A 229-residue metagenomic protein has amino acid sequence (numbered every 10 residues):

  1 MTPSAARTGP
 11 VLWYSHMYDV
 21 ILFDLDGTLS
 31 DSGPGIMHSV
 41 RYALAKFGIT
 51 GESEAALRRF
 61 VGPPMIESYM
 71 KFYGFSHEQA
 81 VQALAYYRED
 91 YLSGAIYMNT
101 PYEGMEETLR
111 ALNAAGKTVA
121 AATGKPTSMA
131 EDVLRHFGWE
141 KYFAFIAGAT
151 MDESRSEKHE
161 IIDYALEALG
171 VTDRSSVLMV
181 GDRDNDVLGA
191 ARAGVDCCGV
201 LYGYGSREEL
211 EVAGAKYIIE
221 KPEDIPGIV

Functional and structural regions predicted by a protein language model:
W13-R59, Y73: Active-site neighborhood of HAD-like aspartate-dependent phosphohydrolases
T28, V40, T108-L134: Substrate-recognition element of Asp-dependent hydrolases with the DxDx(T/V) motif
A43-L44, P64-H77, V133, A165-A168: Helix-loop "lid/cap" segments that line or gate small-molecule binding pockets
T50, E140-A144, T172, K216-I219: Conserved H-loop
M70-E107, A115, S175: Metal-dependent phosphoesterase signature
E140-R155: A short, structured active-site edge motif that brings together acidic residues
K158-V187: Conserved Lys-Pro-Asp/Glu-containing loop-to-beta segment of HAD-superfamily phosphomonoesterases, centered on
M179-E220: Acidic, Mg2+-coordinating phosphoryl-transfer loop and its flanking beta/alpha structural elements, shared across
